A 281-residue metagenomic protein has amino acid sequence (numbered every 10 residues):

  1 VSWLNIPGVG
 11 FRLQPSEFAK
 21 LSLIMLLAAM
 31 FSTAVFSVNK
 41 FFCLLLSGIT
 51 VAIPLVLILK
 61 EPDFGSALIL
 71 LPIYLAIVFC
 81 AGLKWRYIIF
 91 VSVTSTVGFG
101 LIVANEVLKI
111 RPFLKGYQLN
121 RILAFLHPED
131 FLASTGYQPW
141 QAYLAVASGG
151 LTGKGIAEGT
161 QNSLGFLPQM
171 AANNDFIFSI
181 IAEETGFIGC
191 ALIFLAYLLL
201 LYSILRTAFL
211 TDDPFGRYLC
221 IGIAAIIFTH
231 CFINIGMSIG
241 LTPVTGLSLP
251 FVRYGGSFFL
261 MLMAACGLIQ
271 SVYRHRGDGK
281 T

Functional and structural regions predicted by a protein language model:
V1-P62, I235-P250, Y254, F258-F259 (+1 more regions): Membrane-helix boundary/helix-loop-helix interface segments in multi-pass membrane proteins
W3, F90-C190, P214-G216: Hydrophobic, glycine- and aromatic-enriched re-entrant/interface helices and adjoining loop segments
E17-A28, L70-Y74, L195-L198, F258 (+1 more regions): Alpha-helical transmembrane segments of multi-pass membrane proteins
K20, E183-I204: Hydrophobic alpha-helical transmembrane segments
L27-F36, L75-K84, L198-F209, L268-R276: Structural signal for the C-terminal ends of transmembrane alpha-helices and the immediately following loop
F31, L68, I73-Y87, T160-G189 (+1 more regions): Interfacial segments of multi-pass membrane proteins
N39-I58, F64-I110, Q118: Hydrophobic alpha-helical segments of polytopic membrane proteins
L205-T245, V252: Loop-to-helix entry and N-terminal half of a specific, functionally important transmembrane alpha helix in multi-pass
